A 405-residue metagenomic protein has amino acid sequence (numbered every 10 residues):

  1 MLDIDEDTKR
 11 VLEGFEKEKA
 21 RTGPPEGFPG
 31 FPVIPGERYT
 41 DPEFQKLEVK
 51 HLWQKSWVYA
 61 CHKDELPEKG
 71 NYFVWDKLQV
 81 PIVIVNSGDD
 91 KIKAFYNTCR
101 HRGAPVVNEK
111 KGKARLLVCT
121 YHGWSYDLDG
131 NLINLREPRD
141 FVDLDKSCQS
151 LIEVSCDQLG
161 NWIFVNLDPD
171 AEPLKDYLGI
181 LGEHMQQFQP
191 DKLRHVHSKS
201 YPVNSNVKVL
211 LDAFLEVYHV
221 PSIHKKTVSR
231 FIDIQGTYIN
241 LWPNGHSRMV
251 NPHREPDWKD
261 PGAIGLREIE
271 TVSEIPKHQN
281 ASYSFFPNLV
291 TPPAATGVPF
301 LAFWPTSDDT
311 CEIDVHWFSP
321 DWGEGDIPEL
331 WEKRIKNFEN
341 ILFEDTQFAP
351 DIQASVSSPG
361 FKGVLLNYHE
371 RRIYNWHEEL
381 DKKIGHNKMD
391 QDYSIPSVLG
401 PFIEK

Functional and structural regions predicted by a protein language model:
M1-T98, R102-E109, V154-D157: N-terminal pre-ligand scaffold of iron-sulfur
I4-D5, N86, K91, D157 (+1 more regions): C-terminal catalytic domain of Rieske-type non-heme iron oxygenases
E13-P42, A104-T120, S150-Q158, F231-R267: N-terminal short leaders/motifs
P24, G30, R102, L128-N131 (+3 more regions): Glycine-rich, flexible loop/turn motifs
G30, G36, D41, Q54-K55 (+11 more regions): Generic structural "secondary-structure junction" signal
P35-G36, C61-H62, D143-D145, P173 (+1 more regions): Short, solvent-exposed coil/turn linker segments
Q54-P67, L135-D140, S282-P287: Short Pro/Gly-enriched beta-strand edge/turn motifs at strand-loop
E65-P169, K175-E183: Rieske [2Fe-2S] iron-sulfur-binding domain
